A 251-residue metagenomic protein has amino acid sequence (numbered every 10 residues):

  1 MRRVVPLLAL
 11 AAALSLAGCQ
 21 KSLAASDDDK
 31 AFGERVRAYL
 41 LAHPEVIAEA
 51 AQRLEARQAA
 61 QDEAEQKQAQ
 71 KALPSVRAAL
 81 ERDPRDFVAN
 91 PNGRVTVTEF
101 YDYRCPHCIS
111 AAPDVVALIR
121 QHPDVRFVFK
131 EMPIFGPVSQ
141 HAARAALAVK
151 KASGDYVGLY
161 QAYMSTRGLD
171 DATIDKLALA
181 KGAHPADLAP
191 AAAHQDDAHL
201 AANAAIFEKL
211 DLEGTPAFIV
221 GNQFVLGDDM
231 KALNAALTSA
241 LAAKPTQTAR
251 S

Functional and structural regions predicted by a protein language model:
R2-P6, A17-S75, A249: N-terminal targeting signals for export/organelle localization
L7-A12: Sec-dependent N-terminal signal peptides
K21-R37, L179-S251: C-terminal cap of thioredoxin/glutaredoxin-like
K30, L41, P106-I109, G136-Q140 (+5 more regions): Soluble non-cytosolic domains of exported or imported proteins
E34, A38-E45, E49-Q52, A56 (+12 more regions): Surface-exposed, polar/charged faces of alpha-helical domains in mature secreted/periplasmic/lumenal proteins
R77-V95, I119-R120, S251: A short beta-strand-turn-helix
R82-D86, P113-D114, A204-A205: A generic local structural motif
T98, Y103, I109-A183, E208-E213 (+1 more regions): Structural alpha/beta surface segment adjacent to cysteine/selenocysteine redox centers across thiol/disulfide enzymes
